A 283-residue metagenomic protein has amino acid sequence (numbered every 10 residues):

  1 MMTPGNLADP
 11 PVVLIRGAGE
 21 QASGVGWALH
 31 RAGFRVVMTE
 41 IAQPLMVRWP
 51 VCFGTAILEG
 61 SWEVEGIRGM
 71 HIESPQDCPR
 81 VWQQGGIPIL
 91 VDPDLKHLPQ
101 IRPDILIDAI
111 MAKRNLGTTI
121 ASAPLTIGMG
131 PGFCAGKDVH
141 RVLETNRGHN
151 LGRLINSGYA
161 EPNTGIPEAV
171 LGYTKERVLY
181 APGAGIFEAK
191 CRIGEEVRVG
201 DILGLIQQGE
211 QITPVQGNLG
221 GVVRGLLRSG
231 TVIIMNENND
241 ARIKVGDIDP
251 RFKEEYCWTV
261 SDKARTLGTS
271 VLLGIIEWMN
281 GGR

Functional and structural regions predicted by a protein language model:
M2-R283: Well-ordered secondary-structure scaffolds
